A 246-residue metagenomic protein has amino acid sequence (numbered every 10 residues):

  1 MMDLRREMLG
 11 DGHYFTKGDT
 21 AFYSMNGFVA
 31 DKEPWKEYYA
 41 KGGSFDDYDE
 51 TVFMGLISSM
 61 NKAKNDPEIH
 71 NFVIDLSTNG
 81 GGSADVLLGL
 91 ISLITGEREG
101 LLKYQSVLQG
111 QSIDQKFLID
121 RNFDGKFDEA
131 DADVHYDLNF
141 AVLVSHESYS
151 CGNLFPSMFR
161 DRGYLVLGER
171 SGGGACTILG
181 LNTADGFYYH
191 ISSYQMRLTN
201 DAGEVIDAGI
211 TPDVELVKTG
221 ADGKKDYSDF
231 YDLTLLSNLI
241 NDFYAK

Functional and structural regions predicted by a protein language model:
M1-G80, A84-S92, G96-L102, G180-N182 (+2 more regions): Flexible, low-complexity junctional segments that flank or bridge functional domains
Y23, I74, F140, F159 (+1 more regions): Terminal peptide-recognition signature
G27-D31, T78-A84, G100, L108-Q111 (+3 more regions): Solvent-exposed loop/turn segments at secondary-structure junctions within structured extracellular/periplasmic domains
G81-N139, L179-G180: Gly/Ser/Thr-rich loop/hinge elements
N139-G173: Extended C-terminal subregions enriched in glycine
E169-T183: C-terminal soluble interaction/assembly domains
L179-E204: C-terminal "exit" segments of structured domains
G203-K246: Low-complexity, Gly/Ser/Thr/Pro-rich intrinsically disordered linker/tail segments
